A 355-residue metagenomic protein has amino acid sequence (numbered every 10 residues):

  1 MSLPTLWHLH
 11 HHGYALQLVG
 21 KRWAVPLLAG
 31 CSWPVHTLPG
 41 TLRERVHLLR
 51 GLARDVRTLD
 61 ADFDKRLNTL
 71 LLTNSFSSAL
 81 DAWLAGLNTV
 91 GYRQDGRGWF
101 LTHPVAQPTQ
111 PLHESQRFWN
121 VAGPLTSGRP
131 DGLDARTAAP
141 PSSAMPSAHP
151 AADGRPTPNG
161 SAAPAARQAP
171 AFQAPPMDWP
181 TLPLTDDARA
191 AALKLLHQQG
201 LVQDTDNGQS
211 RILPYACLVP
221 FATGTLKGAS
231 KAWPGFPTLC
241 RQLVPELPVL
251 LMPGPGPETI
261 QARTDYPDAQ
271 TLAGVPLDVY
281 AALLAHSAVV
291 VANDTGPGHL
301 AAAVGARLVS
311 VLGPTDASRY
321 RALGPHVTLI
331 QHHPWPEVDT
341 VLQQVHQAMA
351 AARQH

Functional and structural regions predicted by a protein language model:
M1-H355: Catalytic machinery of carbohydrate-active enzymes, primarily nucleotide-sugar-dependent glycosyltransferases
